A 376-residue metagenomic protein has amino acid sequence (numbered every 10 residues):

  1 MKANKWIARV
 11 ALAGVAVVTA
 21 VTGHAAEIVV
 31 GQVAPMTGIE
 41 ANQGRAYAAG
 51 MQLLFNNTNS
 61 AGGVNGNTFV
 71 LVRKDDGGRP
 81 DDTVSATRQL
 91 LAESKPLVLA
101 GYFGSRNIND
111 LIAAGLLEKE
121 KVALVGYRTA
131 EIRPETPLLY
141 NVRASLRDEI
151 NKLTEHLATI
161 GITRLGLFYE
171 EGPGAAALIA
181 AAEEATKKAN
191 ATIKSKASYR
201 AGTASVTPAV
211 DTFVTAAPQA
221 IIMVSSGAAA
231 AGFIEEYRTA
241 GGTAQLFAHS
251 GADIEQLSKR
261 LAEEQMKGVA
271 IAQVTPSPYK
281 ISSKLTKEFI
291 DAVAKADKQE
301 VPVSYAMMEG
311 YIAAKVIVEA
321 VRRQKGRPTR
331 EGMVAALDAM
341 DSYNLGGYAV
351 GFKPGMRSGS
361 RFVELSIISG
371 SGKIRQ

Functional and structural regions predicted by a protein language model:
K2-A11: Bacterial N-terminal signal peptides that target proteins for export
V18-A25: Sec/Tat signal peptide C-region and signal peptidase I cleavage site
G31-G50, K74-P80, F103, F168-A176 (+2 more regions): Extracytoplasmic "Venus flytrap"
N42-A49, A61-R133, Y199-V206, A228-A231 (+1 more regions): Beta-alpha junction/loop-to-helix N-cap segments that form part of ligand/metal-binding clefts
S85, P137-G241, K280-K287, D291: Extracellular/periplasmic Venus flytrap/periplasmic-binding protein
K95-K194, Q245-E263, K267: Extracytoplasmic ligand/sensor domains, especially the bilobed periplasmic-binding protein
I234-E309, G372-R375: Extracellular/periplasmic periplasmic-binding protein-like sensory domains
V293-M308, V318-R375: Segments of small-molecule ligand-sensing domains
